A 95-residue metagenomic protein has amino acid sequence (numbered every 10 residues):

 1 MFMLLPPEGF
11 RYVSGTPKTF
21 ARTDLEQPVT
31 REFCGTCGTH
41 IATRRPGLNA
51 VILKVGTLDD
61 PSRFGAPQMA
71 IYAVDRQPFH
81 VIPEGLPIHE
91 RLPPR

Functional and structural regions predicted by a protein language model:
M1-R95: A short Gly-Trp-Pro
